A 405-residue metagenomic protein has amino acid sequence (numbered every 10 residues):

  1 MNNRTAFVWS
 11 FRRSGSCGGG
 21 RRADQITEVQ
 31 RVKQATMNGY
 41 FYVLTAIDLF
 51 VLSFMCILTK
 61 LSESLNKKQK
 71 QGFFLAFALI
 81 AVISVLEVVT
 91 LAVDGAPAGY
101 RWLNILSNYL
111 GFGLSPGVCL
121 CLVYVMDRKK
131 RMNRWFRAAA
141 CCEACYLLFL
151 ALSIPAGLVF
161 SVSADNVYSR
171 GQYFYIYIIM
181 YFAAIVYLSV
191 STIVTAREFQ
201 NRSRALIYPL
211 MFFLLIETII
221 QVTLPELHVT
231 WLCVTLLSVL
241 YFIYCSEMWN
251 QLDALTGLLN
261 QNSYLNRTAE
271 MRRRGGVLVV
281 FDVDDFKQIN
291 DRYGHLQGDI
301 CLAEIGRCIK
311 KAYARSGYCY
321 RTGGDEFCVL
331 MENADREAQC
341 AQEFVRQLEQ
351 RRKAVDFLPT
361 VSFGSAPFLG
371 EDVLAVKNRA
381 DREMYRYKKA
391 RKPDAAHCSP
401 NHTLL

Functional and structural regions predicted by a protein language model:
N38-I47, L152-Y187, Q221-L227: Extracellular-loop-to-transmembrane junctions of the mid-late helices
V43-Y100, N104-L122, A139-G157, I207-V222: Hydrophobic alpha-helical transmembrane segments of multi-pass membrane proteins
M55-L58, C121-Y124, M180-F199: Alpha-helical transmembrane segments in multipass membrane proteins, preferentially the mid-helix core
K60-F73, D127-F136, I193-S203: Membrane-interface helix-boundary motifs at transmembrane edges
S191-I193, R197-L255, N262-G276: Signal-transducing coiled-coil linker helices
N260-V277, K287-A314, Y320-G324, C328-V329 (+4 more regions): Conserved long alpha-helical elements within nucleotide-processing catalytic cores of c-di-GMP signaling and class III
K311-S316, C340-L358: Short catalytic/binding micro-motifs of nucleotide second-messenger systems
V345, E349, K353, S362 (+1 more regions): Catalytic-core segments of nucleotide cyclases and related cyclic-nucleotide turnover enzymes
